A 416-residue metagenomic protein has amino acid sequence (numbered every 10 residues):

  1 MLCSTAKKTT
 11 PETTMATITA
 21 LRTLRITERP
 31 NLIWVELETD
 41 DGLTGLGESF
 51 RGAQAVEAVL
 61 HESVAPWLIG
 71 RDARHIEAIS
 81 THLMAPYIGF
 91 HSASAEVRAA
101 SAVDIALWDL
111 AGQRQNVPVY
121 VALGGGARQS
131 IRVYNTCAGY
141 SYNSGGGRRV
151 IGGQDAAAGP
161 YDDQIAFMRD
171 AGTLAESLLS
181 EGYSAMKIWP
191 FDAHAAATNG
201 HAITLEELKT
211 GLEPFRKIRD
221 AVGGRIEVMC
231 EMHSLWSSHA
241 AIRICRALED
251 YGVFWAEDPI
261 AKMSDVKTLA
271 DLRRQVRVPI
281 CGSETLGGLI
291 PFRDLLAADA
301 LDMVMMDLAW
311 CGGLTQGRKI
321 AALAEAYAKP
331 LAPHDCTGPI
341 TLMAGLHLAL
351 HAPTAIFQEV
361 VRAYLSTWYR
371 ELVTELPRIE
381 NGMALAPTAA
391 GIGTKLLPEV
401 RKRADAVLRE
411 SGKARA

Functional and structural regions predicted by a protein language model:
L2-T14: Short, Lys/Arg-enriched N-terminal segments with co-localized hydrophobic residues within the first ~10-30 amino acids
C3, E38-Q115: Metal- or metallocofactor-binding catalytic centers and their adjacent structured scaffolds across diverse enzyme
T14-L46, F50, A363-R370: Structured beta-strand/loop patches that form or line metal/cofactor-binding pockets in enzymes
I18, G42, V64, V103 (+8 more regions): Conserved, mostly hydrophobic/aromatic
E38, E62, A78, R246-G252 (+2 more regions): Shared catalytic-loop signature of beta/alpha-barrel
G47, V133-N135, S184-I188, V228-M232 (+5 more regions): Hydrophobic faces of well-ordered beta-strands that scaffold small-molecule active sites in alpha/beta enzyme cores
S130, N135-A270, Q275: Metal-dependent enolase-superfamily TIM-barrel catalytic cores that perform enediolate-based chemistry
T367, V373-A416: C-terminal extensions of enzymes
